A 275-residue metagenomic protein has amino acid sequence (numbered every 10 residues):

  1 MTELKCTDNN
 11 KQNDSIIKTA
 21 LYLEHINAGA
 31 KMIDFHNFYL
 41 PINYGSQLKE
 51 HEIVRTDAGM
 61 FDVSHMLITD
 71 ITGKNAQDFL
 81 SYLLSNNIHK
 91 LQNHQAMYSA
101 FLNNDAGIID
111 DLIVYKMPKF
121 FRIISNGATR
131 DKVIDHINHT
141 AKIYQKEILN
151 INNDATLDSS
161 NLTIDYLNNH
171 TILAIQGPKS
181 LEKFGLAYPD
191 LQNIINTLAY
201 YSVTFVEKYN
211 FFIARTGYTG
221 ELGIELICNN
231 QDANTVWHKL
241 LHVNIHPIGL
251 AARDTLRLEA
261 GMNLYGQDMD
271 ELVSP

Functional and structural regions predicted by a protein language model:
M1-H36, L40-I42, L48, V114-P275: Conserved, structured C-terminal
M1-L102, G107, L250-A251: Acidic, proline/glycine-enriched N-terminal capping motif
L67, I71, N104, I109 (+2 more regions): Short coil/turn segments at secondary-structure boundaries
L67, M97, D110-D111, A199-Y200 (+1 more regions): Residue-level marker for the onset of beta-strands and adjacent loop->beta junctions in well-ordered domains
N103-K119: Active-site beta-strand->loop segment that positions catalytic residues and contacts the acyl thioester
